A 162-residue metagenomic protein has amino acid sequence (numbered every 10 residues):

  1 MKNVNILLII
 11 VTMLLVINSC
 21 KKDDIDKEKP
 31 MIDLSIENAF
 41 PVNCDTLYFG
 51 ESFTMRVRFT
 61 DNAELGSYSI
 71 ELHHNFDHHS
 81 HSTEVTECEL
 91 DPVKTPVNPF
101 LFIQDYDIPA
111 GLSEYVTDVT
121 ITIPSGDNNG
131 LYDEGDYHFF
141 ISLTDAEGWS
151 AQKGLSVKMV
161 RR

Functional and structural regions predicted by a protein language model:
M1-L7: Bacterial N-terminal signal peptides that target proteins for export
N3, T12-F40: Bacterial Sec-dependent N-terminal signal peptides
I9-I10, L112: Short N-terminal leader segment in a subset of presequences, especially plant chloroplast and some mitochondrial
K29-R162: First exposed extracellular module after export/assembly in secreted or surface-exposed proteins
